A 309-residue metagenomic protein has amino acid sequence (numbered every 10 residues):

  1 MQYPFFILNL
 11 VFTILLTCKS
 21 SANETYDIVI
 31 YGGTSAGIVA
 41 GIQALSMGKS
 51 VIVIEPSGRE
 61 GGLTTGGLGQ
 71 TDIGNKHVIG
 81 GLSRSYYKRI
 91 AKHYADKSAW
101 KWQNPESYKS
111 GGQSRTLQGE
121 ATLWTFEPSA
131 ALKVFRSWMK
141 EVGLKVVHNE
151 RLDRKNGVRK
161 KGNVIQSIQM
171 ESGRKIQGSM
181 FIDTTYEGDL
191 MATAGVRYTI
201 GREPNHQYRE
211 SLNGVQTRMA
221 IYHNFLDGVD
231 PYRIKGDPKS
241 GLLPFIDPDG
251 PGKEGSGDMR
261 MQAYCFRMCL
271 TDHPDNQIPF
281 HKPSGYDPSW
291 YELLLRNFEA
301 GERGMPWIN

Functional and structural regions predicted by a protein language model:
M1-N23: Bacterial Sec-dependent N-terminal signal peptides
E24-T34: Beta1/beta-strand and adjacent pyrophosphate-binding region of the FAD-binding site in flavoprotein oxidoreductases
G37: N-terminal Rossmann-fold NAD(P) dinucleotide-binding loop
A44: Aromatic pocket-lining residues of Rossmann-like dinucleotide-binding sites
K49-S50, E55-R159, T199, Q207-R209: Conserved N-terminal/central alpha/beta ligand/cofactor-binding core
L132-K133, Q166-S167, R174-M180, T184-N309: Flavin (FAD/FMN)-binding glycine-rich loop and adjacent Rossmann-like elements that form
R159-Q166: A short, glycine/Asx- and small/polar-enriched loop/turn that sits immediately N-terminal to a beta-strand
